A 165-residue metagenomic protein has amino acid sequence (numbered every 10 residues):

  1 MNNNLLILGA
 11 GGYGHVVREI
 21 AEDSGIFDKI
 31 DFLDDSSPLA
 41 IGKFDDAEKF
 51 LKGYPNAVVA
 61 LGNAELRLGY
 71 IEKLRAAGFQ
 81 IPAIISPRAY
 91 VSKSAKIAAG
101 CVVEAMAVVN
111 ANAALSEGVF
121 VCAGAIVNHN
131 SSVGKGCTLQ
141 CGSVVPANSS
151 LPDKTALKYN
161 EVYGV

Functional and structural regions predicted by a protein language model:
M1-L61: A solvent-exposed beta-alpha-beta segment
N2-N3, K29, Y54, G78 (+3 more regions): A general structural motif
Y13, L66, P146: Glycine-/small-residue-rich active-site loops that bind phosphorylated ligands and cofactors
S24, L74-A76, V119: Glycine-rich, phosphate-binding/catalytic loops in enzymes
G25, G78, D153-K154: Short, flexible coil/linker elements and helix-boundary hinge sites characteristic of intrinsically disordered
I30-L33, F50-L51, L74, K158 (+1 more regions): Alpha-helix C-terminal capping segments
L39, A47-N110: Extended, small-residue-rich solenoid/repeat segments and analogous flexible loops that form exposed scaffolds
A83-V165: Structural signal for interior beta-strand "rungs" in well-ordered beta-sheet cores of soluble enzyme domains
